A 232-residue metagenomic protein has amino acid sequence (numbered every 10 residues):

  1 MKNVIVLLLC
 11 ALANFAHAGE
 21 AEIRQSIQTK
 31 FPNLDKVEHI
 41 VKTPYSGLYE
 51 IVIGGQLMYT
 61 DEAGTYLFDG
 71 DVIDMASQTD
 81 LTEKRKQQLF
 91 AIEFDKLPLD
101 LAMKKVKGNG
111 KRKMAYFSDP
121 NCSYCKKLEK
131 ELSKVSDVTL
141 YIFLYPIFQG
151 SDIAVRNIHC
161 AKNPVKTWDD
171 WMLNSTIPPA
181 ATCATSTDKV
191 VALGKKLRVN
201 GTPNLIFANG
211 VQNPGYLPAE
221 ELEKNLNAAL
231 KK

Functional and structural regions predicted by a protein language model:
M1-L8: Sec-dependent signal peptide recognition, specifically the positively charged N-region followed immediately by
L7, A16-R156, D170-L173, I177-G201 (+1 more regions): Extracytoplasmic thiol/disulfide redox context detector
A11-L12: Repetitive helical segments and hydrophobic/amphipathic motifs
G54, A208-N209: Short strand-coil-strand connectors
N157-A161: Short, hinge-like loop/turn segments at secondary-structure boundaries
K162-D169: Conserved, helical-rich catalytic subdomain that frames metal- and/or nucleotide-binding sites in enzyme alpha/beta
P214-G215: Short, exposed beta-strand-loop hairpins at the edges of beta-sheets in extracellular/periplasmic proteins
